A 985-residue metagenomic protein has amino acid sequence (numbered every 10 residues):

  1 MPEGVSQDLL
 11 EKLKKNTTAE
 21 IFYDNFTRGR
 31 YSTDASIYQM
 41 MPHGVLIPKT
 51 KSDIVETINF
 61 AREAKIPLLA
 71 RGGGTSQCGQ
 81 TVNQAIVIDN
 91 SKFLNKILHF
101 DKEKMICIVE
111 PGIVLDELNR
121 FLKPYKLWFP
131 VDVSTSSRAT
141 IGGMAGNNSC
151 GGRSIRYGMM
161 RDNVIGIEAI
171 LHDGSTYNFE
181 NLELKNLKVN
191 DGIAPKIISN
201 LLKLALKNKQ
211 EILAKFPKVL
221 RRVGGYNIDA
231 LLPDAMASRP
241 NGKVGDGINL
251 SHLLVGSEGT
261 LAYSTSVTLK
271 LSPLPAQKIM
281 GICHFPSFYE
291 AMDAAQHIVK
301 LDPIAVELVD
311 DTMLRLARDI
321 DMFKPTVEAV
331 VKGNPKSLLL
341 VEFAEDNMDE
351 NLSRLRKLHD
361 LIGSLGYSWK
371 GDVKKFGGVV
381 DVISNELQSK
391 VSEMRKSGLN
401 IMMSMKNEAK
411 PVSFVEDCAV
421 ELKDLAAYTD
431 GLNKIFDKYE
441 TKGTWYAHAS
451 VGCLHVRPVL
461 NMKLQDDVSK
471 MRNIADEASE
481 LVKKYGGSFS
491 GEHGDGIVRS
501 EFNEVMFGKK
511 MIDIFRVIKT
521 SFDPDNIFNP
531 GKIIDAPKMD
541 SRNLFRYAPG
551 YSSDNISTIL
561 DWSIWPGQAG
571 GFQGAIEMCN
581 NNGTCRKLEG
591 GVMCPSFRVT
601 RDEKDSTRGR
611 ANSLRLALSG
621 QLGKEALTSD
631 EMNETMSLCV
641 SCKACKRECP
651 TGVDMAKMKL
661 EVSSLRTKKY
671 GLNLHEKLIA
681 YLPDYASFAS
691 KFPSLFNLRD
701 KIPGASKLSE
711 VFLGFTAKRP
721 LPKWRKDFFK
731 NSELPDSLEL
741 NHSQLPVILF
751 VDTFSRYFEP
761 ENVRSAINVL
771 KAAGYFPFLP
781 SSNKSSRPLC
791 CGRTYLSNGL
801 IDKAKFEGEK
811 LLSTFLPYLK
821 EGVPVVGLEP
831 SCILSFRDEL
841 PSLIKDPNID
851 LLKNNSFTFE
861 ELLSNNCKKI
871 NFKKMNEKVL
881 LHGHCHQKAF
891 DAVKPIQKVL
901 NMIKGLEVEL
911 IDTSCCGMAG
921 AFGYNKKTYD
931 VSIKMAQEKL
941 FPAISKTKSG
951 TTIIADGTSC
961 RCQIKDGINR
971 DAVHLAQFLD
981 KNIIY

Functional and structural regions predicted by a protein language model:
M1-E63, G73-M105, S134, Y157 (+6 more regions): N-terminal flexible segment immediately upstream of the FAD-binding catalytic core in FAD-dependent oxidoreductases
L10, E408-A409, K484-F489, G496-L638 (+5 more regions): Ferredoxin-type iron-sulfur electron-transfer modules and their immediate structural context
L13, S36-L68, N90-V133, A145 (+4 more regions): N-terminal glycine-rich flavin-associated loop
T27, S76-G79, T135-G142, L220-L231 (+16 more regions): A glycine-rich phosphate-binding loop feature that marks nucleotide/adenosyl-phosphate handling sites
S36, G146, S154-M160, V164-E393 (+3 more regions): C-terminal substrate-binding/cap subdomain adjacent to the FAD-binding core in PCMH-type and related FAD-linked
E117, V189-R239, K243-D246, F522-P595 (+3 more regions): Flexible inter-domain linker/hinge segments
V267-S272, M292-A295, K300-A409, G443 (+10 more regions): Terminal amphipathic helices with adjacent charged low-complexity linkers/tails
D523, P530, A656-Y985: Iron-sulfur cluster-binding electron-transfer modules in prokaryotic oxidoreductases
